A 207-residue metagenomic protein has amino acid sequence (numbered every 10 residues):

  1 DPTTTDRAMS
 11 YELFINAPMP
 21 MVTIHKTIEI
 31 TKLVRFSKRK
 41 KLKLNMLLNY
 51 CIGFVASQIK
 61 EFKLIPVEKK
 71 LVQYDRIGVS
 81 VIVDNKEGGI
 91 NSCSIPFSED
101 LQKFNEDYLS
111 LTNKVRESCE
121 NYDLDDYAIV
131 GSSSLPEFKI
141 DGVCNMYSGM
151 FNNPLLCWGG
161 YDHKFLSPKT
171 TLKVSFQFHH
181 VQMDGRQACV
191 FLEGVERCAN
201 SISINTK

Functional and structural regions predicted by a protein language model:
D1-K38, C144-S148, Q182: Flexible, P/S/T/G-rich "lid" or insertion loops adjacent to the active sites of thioester-utilizing
I15-R35, D75-E99, T171-Q177: Acyl/amide activation-and-transfer machinery of modular secondary-metabolite enzymes
K41, N45, L101, D184-L192: Short, charged, low-complexity patches
L42-V79: Hydrophobic "lid/gating" helix adjacent to the active-site nucleophile that controls access to an acyl-thioester pocket
I52, N105-T112, A188-A199: Short amphipathic C-terminal alpha-helix that caps PH/PH-like domains
N85-I140: Helical lid/core segments from catalytic subdomains that handle acyl or acyl-like groups
L124-F138, F151-E193: Histidine-centered acyl-transfer/condensation active-site motif and its immediate structural neighborhood
R197-K207: Flexible helix-coil linker/hinge segments at domain or subdomain boundaries
